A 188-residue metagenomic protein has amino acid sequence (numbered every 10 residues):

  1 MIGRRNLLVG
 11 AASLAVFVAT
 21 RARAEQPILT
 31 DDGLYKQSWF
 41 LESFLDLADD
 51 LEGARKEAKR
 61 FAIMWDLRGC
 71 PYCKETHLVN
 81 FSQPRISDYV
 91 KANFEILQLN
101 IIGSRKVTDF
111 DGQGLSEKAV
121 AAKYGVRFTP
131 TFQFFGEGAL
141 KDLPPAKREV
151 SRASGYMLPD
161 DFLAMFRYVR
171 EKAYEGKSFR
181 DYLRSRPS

Functional and structural regions predicted by a protein language model:
M1-L14: N-terminal secretory signal peptides and thylakoid transit peptides that target proteins across membranes
E25-F40: N-proximal helix/coil linker or "cap" segments that precede and/or mark the start of modular domains
S43-K59: A short beta-strand-turn-helix
E57-C70: Short active-site neighborhood of thiol/selenol oxidoreductases, capturing the structured segment around
K74-Y89: Typically the conserved alpha-helix immediately C-terminal to a functionally engaged Cys/Sec in thioredoxin-like
V90-G114: Thiol-based oxidoreductase modules, predominantly thioredoxin-like and allied folds used for disulfide exchange
E117-Q133: Structural micro-motif
G136-A173: Non-catalytic, surface beta->alpha helical segment in thiol-disulfide oxidoreductase systems
